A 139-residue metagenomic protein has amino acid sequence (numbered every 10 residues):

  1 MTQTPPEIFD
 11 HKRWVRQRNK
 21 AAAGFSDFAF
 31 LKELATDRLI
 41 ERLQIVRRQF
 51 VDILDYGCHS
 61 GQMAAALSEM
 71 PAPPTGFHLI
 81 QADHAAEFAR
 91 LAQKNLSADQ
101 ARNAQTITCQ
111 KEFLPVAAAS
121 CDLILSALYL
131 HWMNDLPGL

Functional and structural regions predicted by a protein language model:
M1-V51: Class I SAM-dependent methyltransferase Rossmann-like catalytic core, especially the SAM/SAH-binding loop
R48-L123, P137-G138: Class I SAM-dependent methyltransferase SAM/SAH-binding core
L128-H131: Short catalytic micro-motifs in class I SAM-dependent methyltransferases
